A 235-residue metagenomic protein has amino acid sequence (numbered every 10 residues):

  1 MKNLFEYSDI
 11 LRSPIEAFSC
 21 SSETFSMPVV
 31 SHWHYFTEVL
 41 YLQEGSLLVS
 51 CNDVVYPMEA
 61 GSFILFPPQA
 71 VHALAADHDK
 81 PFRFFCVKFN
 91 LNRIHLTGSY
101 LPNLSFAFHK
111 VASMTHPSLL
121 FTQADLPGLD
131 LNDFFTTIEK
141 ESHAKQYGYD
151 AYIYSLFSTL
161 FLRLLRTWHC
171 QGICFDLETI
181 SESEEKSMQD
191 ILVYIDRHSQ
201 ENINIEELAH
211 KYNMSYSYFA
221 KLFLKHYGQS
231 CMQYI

Functional and structural regions predicted by a protein language model:
K2-S22, V71-H143, R166-Q171: A hydrophobic/aromatic-rich effector-binding and dimerization subdomain of bacterial HTH-type transcriptional regulators
A17-H34: Conserved short histidine dyad/triad with adjacent acidic residue
F25-S26, A60-G61, Q69, N90: Tight coil/turn sites that cap or link beta-strands
H32-V49: Short, conserved beta-strand element in jelly-roll/cupin
D53-P67: Short acidic-glycine-tyrosine-enriched beta hairpin
L126-L129, S142-T159: All-alpha amphipathic helical-bundle segments outside canonical DNA-binding/catalytic cores that form hydrophobic
P127-D130, I180-I191, Y227, I235: N-terminal positioning helix adjacent to the helix-turn-helix/winged-helix DNA-binding module
R163-H169, D190, Y194-I235: Basic/polar phosphate-binding segments, predominantly the helix-turn-helix DNA-binding elements of transcriptional
